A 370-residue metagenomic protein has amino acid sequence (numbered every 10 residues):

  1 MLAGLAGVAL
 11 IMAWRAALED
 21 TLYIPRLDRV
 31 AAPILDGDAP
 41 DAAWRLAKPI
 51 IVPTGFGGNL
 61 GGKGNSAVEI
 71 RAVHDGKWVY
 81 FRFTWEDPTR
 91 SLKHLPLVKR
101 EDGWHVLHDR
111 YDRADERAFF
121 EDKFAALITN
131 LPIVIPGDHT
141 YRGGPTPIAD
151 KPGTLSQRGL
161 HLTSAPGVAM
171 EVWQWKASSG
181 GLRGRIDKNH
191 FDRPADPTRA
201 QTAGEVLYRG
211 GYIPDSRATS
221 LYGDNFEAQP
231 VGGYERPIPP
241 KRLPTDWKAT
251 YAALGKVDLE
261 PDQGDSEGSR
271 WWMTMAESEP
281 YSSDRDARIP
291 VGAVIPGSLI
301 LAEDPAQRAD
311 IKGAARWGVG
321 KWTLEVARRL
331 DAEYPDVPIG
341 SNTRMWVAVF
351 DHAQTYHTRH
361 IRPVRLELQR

Functional and structural regions predicted by a protein language model:
M1-A13: Hydrophobic membrane-insertion alpha-helices, especially the h-region of bacterial N-terminal signal peptides
A13-D38, L97-R288, G292, G318 (+1 more regions): Acidic/polar low-complexity flexible segments
Y23-F56, S66-R71: Mature N-terminal segment immediately following signal peptide/propeptide cleavage in secreted/periplasmic
G37, W78-W85, W322-R328: Short, well-ordered beta-strand segments enriched in hydrophobic/aromatic residues
G58, V68-R71, I311-W317: Beta-strand-rich interaction surfaces with strong enrichment in secreted/lumenal proteins
G64-A72, K77-V79, R90, E333 (+1 more regions): N-terminal onset of structured domains
H74-G76, W85-T89, V319, L330-A332 (+1 more regions): Beta-strand elements of well-folded, non-transmembrane domains
P296-P335: Acidic, glycine-rich flexible loop segments
